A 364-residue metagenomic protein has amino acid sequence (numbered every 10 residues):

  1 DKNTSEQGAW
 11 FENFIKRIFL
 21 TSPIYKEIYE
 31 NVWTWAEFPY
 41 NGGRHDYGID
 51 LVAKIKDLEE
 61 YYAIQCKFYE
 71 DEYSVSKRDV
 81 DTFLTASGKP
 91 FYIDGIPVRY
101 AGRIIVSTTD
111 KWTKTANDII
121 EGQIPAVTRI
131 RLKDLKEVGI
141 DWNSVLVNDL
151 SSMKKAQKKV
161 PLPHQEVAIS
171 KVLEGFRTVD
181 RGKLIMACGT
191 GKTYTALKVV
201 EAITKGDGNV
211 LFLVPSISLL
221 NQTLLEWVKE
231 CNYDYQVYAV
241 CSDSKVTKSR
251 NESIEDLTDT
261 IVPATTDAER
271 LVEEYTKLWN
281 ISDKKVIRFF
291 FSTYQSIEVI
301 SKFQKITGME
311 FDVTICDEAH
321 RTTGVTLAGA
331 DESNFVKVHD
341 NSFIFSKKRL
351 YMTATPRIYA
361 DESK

Functional and structural regions predicted by a protein language model:
Q7-V98, T113: Catalytic centers of nucleases
I18, Y25-E27, P39-G42, L84-T190 (+3 more regions): ATP-dependent helicase/translocase motor core
E27-V32, Y233-K248, I261-P263: Conserved RecA-like helicase motor-core motifs
E72, L220, R321-V325, I358-Y359: Catalytic P-loop NTPase motifs of RecA-like helicase/translocase cores
G208-C231, Y238-S249, S296: Conserved Walker A/P-loop ATP-binding site and its immediately adjacent core in helicase/helicase-like ATPase domains
V272-F289, T293-E310: Conserved helix/coil segment N-terminal to the catalytic DExD/H
I306-L350: SF2 helicase catalytic motif II
K348, D361-K364: Interdomain helical connector at the RecA1-RecA2 junction of SF1/SF2 helicase-like NTPases
